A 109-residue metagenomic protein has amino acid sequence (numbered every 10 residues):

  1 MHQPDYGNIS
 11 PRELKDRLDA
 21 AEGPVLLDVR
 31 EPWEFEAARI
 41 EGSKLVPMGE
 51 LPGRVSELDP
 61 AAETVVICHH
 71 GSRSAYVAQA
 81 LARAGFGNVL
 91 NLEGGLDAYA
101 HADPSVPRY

Functional and structural regions predicted by a protein language model:
M1-V25, P32-E63, S72-Y109: Rhodanese-like catalytic fold shared by cysteine-dependent sulfurtransferases and DSP/PTP-type phosphatases
I67: Short, surface-exposed ligand- or partner-binding patches at beta-edge/loop junctions that are enriched in aromatics
